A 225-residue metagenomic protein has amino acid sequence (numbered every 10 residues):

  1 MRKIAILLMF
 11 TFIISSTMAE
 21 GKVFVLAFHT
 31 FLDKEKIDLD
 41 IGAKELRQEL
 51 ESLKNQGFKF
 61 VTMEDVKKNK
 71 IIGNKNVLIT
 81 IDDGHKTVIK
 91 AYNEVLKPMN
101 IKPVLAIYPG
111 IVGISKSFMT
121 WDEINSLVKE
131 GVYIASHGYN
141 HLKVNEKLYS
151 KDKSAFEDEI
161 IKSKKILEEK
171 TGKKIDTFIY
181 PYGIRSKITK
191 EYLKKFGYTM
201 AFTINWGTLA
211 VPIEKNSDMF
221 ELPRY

Functional and structural regions predicted by a protein language model:
I4-S15: Sec-dependent N-terminal signal peptides
T17-V77: N-terminal pre-catalytic segment of deacetylase/amide-hydrolase enzymes
V23-K36, N74-V77, H85-K86, A91-I188 (+1 more regions): Metal-dependent polysaccharide deacetylase catalytic core of the NodB/CE4 family, i.e., the active-site-bearing domain
Y198-G207: Acidic, His- and aromatic-enriched active-site or binding-groove loops in soluble protein domains that engage sugars
G207-A210, K215-Y225: A cross-kingdom marker for long, charged
